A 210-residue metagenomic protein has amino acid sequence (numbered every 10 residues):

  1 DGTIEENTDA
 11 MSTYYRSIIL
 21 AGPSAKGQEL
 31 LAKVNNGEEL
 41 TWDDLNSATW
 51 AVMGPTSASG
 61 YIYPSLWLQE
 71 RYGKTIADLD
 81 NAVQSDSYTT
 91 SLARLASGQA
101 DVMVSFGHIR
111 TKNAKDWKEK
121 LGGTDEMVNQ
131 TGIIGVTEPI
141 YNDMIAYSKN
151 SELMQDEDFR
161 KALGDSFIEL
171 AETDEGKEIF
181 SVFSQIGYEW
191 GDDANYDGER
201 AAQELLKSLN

Functional and structural regions predicted by a protein language model:
D1-I18, K120-K161, Q185-G187: Periplasmic-binding protein-like
D1-S57: A conserved helix-loop-strand patch within extracytoplasmic ligand-binding domains of the periplasmic binding
E5-E6, T49-S57, N81-A82, K149-L153 (+1 more regions): Second-shell loop/turn segments in exported
L45, L95-A96: Hydrophobic residues within well-ordered alpha-helices
S57-W67: Secondary-structure junction motif
W67-E70, A96-S97, D101-V128: A ligand-binding cleft/hinge motif common to bilobed small-molecule-binding domains
I76-A93: Short helix-initiation/N-cap motifs at beta->coil->alpha
E152-N210: An extracytoplasmic/periplasmic, membrane-proximal ligand-sensing/linker region
